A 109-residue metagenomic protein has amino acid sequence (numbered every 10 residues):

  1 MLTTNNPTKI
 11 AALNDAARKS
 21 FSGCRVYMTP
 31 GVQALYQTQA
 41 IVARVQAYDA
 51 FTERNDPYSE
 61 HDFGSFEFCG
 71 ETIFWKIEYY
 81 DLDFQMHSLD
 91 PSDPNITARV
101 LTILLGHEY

Functional and structural regions predicted by a protein language model:
M1-L2, V100: A detector of low-complexity, intrinsically disordered, Ser/Thr/Gly/Pro/Ala-rich segments
L2, N6-F66: Compact soluble domain cores
F63-Y109: Short, compact, well-ordered microdomains
